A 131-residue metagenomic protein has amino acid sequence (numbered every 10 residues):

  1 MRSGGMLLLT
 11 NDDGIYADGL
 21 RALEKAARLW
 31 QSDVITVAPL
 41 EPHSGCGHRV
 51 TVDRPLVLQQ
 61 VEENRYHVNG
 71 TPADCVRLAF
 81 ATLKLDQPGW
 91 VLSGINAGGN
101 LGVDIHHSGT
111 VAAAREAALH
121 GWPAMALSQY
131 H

Functional and structural regions predicted by a protein language model:
R2-L7, R21-T82, D86-Q87: A cross-family phosphate/adenosyl-ligand binding-site feature
T10, V37-P39, N69, S93-N96 (+1 more regions): Short beta-strand segments
D13-A22: Short acidic, Gly/Ser-rich segments with clustered Asp/Glu that frequently serve as metal-coordination loops in enzyme
W90: Short, Asp-centered acidic motifs that coordinate Mg2+ and/or phosphate in catalytic or ligand-binding sites
G99-S108: Glycine/threonine-rich flexible loop motifs
H107-E116, H120: A glycine- and small-aliphatic-rich helix-loop capping segment at beta-alpha/alpha-beta transitions that lines
A118-H131: Glycine-rich phosphate/pyrophosphate-binding loops and their adjacent beta-strand/loop elements at enzyme active sites
